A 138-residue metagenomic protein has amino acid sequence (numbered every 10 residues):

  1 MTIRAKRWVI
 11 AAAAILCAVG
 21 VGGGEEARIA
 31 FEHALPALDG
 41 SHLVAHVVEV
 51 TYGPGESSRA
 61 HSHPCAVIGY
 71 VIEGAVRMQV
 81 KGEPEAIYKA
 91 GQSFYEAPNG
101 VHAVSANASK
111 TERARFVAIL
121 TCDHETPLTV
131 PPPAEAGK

Functional and structural regions predicted by a protein language model:
T2-H46, I87, F94-Y95, A103 (+2 more regions): A short, N-terminal "cap"/entry segment at the start of jelly-roll beta-barrel domains of the cupin/DSBH fold
L43, G55-Y70: A short beta-loop-beta micro-motif enriched in histidine and acidic residues
V47-E49, I68, S93-Y95, A118: Conserved hydrophobic/aromatic beta-strand scaffold that supports enzyme active sites
Y52, G82-N99: Short acidic-glycine-tyrosine-enriched beta hairpin
P54-E56, I72-A75, V80, P98 (+1 more regions): Sec/Tat-exported extracytoplasmic proteins
S57-R59, R77, F94, P98-N107: Histidine-centered metal-chelating micro-motifs
C65-G82, Q92: Glycine- and acidic-residue-biased ligand/ion/polar-headgroup-sensing regions
P84-E85, N99-T126: Ligand-binding loop in jelly-roll beta-barrel domains
